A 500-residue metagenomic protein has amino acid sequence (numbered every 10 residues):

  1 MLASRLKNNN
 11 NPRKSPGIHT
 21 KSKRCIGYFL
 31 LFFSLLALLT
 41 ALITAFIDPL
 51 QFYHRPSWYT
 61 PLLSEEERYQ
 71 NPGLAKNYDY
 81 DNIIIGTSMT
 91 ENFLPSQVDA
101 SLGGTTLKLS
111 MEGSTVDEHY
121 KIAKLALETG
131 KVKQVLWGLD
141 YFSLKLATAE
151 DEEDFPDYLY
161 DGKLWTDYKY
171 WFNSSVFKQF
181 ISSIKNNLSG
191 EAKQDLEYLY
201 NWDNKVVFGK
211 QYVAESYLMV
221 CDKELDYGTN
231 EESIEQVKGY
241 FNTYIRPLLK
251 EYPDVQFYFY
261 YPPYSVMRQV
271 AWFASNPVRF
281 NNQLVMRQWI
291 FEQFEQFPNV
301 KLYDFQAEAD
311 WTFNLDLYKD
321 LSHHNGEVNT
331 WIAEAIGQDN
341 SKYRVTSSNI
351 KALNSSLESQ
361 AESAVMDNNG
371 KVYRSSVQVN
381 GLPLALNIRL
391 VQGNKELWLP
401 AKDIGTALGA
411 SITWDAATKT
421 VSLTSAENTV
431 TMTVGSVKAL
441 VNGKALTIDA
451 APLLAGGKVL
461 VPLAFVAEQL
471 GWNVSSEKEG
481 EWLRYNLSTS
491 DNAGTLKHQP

Functional and structural regions predicted by a protein language model:
M1-R24: N-terminal Lys/Arg-rich, disordered targeting/topogenic segments
G27-F46: Hydrophobic membrane-insertion alpha-helices, especially the h-region of bacterial N-terminal signal peptides
I47-K108, T115-L125: Membrane/wall-proximal cationic-aromatic binding patches
M89-D167: Membrane-embedded segments
L139, T148, E152-E251, K351-N369: Secreted/periplasmic serine-hydrolase-like ester/acetyl group-modifying domain
Y212-F297: Conserved, well-ordered alpha-helix/loop/beta-strand core segments that scaffold catalytic motifs
R279, R287-G370: C-terminal regions of proteins
S359-P500: Primary recognition of N-terminal secretory signal peptides and signal-anchoring hydrophobic helices
